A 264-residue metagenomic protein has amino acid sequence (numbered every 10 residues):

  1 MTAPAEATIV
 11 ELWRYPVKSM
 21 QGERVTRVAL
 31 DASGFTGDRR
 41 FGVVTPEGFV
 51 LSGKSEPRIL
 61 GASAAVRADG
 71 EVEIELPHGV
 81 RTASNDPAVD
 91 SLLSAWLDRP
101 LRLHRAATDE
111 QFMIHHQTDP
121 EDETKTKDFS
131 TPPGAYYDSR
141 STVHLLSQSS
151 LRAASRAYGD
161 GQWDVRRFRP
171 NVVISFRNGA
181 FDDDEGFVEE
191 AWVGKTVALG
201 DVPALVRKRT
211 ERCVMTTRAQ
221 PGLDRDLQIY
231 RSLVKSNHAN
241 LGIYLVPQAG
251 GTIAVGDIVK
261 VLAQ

Functional and structural regions predicted by a protein language model:
M1-Q264: Metal-cofactor-dependent catalytic cores
